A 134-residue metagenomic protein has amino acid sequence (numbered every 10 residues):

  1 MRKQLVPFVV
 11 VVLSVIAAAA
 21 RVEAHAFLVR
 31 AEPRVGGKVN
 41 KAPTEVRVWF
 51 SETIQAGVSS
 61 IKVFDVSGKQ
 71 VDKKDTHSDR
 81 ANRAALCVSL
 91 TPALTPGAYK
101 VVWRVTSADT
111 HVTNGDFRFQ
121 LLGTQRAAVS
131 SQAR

Functional and structural regions predicted by a protein language model:
M1-V9: Bacterial N-terminal signal peptides that target proteins for export
S14-V22: C-terminal segment of classical bacterial N-terminal signal peptides
E23, L28-V29, V112-R134: Extracytoplasmic/periplasmic copper-protein system
E23-A42: N-terminal edge beta-strand
A42, L90, T95-R104: A glycine-anchored, Pro-Gly-centered beta-turn/N-cap motif
V46-K74: Short, surface-exposed alpha-helix to beta-strand junction/turn motifs within ectodomains of secreted and cell-envelope
A81-V88: Aromatic sugar-binding surface patches on proteins that engage polysaccharides or sugar-phosphate polymers
S107-T110: Short, solvent-exposed loop/turn segments at the edges of extracellular beta-sandwich modules
